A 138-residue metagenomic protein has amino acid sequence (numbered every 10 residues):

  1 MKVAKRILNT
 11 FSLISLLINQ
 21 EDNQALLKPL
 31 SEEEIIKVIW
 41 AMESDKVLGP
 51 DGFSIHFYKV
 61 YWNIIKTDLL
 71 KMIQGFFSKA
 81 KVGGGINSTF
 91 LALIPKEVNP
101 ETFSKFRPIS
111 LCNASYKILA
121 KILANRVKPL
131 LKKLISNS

Functional and structural regions predicted by a protein language model:
M1-S104, I118: Surface-exposed loop/turn segments and immediately adjacent short secondary-structure elements within folded domains
N87-S88, K132-S138: A short alpha-helix capping/helix-loop junction motif
S104-I135: Conserved pre-motif C helix in the palm subdomain of viral-like polymerases
